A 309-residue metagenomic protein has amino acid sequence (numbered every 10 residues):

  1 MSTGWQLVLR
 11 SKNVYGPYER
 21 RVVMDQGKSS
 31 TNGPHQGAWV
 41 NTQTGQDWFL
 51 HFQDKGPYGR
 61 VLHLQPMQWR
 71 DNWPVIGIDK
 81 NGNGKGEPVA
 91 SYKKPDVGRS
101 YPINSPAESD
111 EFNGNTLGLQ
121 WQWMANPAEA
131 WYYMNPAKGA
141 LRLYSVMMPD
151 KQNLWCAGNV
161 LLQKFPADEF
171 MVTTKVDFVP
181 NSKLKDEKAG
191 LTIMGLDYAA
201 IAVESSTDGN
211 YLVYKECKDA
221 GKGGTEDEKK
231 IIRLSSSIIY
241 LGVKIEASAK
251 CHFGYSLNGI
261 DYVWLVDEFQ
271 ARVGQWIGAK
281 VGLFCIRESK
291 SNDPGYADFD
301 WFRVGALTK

Functional and structural regions predicted by a protein language model:
M1-K309: Carbohydrate-active catalytic/glycan-binding domains of CAZyme proteins, especially the secreted or lumenal ectodomains
